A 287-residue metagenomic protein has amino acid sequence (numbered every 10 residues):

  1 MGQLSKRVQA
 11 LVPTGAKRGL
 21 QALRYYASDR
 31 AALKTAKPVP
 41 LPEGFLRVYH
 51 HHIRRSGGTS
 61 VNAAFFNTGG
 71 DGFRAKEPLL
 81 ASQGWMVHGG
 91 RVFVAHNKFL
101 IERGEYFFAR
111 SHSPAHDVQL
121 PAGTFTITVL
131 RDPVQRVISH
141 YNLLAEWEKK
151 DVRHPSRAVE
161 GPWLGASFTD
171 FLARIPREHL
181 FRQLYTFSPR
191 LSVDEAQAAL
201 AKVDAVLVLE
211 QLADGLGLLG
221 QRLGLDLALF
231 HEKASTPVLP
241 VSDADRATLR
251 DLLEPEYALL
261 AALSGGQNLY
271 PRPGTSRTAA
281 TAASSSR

Functional and structural regions predicted by a protein language model:
M1-R47, G90, V94-A95, T281-A283: Membrane-proximal basic amphipathic "stem/tether" segments
T35-A36, A75, S82-V129, Q135-L229: PAPS-dependent sulfotransferase catalytic domain
E43-F45, Q119, V241-D243: Short hydrophobic/aromatic segments of transmembrane alpha-helices and their interfaces
E43-R91: N-terminal pre-catalytic "stem/leader" segment of glycosyltransferase-like enzymes
R47-H51, V203-A205, R246: A detector of helix-start/N-cap boundary segments at the beginnings of structured domains
G57, D132, D204-L207, L219 (+2 more regions): A residue-level signal for conserved active-site and pocket-lining positions in enzyme catalytic cores
N62, F66, V134, I138 (+2 more regions): Non-transmembrane alpha-helical segments in soluble domains of secreted/periplasmic/extracellular proteins
R110-S113, L227-A283: PAPS-dependent sulfotransferase catalytic core
